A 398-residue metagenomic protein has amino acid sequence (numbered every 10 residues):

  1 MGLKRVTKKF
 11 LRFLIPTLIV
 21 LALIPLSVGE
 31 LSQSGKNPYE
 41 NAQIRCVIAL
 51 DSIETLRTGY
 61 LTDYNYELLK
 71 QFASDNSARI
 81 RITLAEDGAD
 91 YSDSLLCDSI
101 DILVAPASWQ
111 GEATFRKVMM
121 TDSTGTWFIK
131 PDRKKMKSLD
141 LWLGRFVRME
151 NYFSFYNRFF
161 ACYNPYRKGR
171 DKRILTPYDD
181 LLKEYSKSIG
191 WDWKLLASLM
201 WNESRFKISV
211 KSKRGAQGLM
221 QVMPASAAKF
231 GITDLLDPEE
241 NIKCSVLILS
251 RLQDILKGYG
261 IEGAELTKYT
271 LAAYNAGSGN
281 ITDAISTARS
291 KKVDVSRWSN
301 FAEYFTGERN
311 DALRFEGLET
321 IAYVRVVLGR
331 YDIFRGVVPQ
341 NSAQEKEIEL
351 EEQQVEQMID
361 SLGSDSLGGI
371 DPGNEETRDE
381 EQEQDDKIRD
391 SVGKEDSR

Functional and structural regions predicted by a protein language model:
V6, L23, F159-F206, E239-I242 (+1 more regions): Export/targeting segments at the very N-terminus of extracytoplasmic proteins
R12-F13, Y39-P106: Extracytoplasmic small-molecule ligand-binding "clamshell" domains of the periplasmic binding protein/Venus flytrap
P25, D63-D75, G125-F159, T176 (+1 more regions): Extended ligand-binding regions for polar small-molecule ligands
L31-N37, N41, T83-R133, P224-S226: Acidic, polar ligand-binding/catalytic clefts
L143-P177, A288-S290, Q340-E349: Ligand-binding clefts/hinges and TM-proximal coupling segments of bilobed small-molecule sensing domains
W191-K207, V222, I242-V246, T270-A276 (+1 more regions): Short, functionally critical alpha-helical segments immediately adjacent to catalytic or ligand/cofactor-binding
S209-T233, E240-R251, N300-E303, V327: Substrate-binding/active-site groove segments that recognize and process beta-1,4-linked N-acetyl-hexosamine
K268-R335: Catalytic and substrate-binding regions of cell-wall glycan-acting enzymes that process beta-1,4-linked
